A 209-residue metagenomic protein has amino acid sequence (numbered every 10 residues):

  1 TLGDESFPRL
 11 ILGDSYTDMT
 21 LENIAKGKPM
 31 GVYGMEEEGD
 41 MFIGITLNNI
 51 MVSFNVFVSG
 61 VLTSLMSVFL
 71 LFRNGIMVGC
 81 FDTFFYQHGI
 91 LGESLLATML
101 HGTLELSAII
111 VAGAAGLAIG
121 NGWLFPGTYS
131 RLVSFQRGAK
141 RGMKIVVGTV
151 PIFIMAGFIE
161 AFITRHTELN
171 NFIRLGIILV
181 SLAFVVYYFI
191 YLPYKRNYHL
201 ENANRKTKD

Functional and structural regions predicted by a protein language model:
T1-K26, F72-R73: Interfacial/capping segments of alpha-helical transmembrane domains
L21, A25-M35, G39-G44, L95-L104: Short aromatic-rich membrane-water interface segments that cap or initiate transmembrane helices in multi-pass membrane
G34-M66: Individual transmembrane alpha-helix segments
G60, S67-Q87: Small-polar-interrupted transmembrane alpha-helices in polytopic inner-membrane proteins
D82-E168, I178-V180: Hydrophobic alpha-helical transmembrane segments and adjacent short intramembrane/lumenal linkers of inner/organellar
N171-V185: Small-residue-rich transmembrane alpha-helices that serve as helix-helix interface/gating elements in multipass
F184-L192: Alpha-helical transmembrane segments
H199-D209: Short, highly charged, low-complexity non-transmembrane loops/tails of multi-pass membrane proteins
